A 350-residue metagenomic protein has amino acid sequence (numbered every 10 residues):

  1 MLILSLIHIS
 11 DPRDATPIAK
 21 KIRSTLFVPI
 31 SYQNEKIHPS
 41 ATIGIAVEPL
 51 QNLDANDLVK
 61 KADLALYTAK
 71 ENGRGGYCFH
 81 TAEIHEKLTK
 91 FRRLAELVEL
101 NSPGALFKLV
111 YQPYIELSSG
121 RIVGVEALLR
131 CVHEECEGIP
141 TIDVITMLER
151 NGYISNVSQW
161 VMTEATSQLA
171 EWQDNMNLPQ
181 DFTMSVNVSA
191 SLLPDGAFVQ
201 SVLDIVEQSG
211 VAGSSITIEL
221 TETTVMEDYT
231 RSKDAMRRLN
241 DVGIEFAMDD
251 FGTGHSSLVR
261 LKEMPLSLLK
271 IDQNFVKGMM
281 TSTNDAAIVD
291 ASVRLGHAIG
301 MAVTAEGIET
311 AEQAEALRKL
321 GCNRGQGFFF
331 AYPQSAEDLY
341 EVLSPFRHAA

Functional and structural regions predicted by a protein language model:
M1-I3, T42: Short acidic-rich active-site patches of cyclic nucleotide enzymes
I7-I9: Conserved small/polar residues in nucleotide/adenosyl-binding loops
P17, K21-S31, E35, T42-L50 (+11 more regions): Cyclic nucleotide signaling catalytic output domains
A19, V59, V199-V202, Y229-S232 (+2 more regions): Heptad-repeat coiled-coil signal-transmission/dimerization helices
R23, F27, A170-Q173, V206-E207 (+3 more regions): Surface-exposed amphipathic alpha-helices with a cationic face
L26-A41, K70, E137, Q173-F182 (+1 more regions): Catalytic core regions of nucleotide second-messenger enzymes
A82-T89, R93-V211, T223, R237-R238 (+1 more regions): Bacterial c-di-GMP phosphodiesterase EAL domain
L117-S118, E134-E135, S189-G196, S215-T230 (+1 more regions): EAL-family c-di-GMP phosphodiesterase catalytic domain
